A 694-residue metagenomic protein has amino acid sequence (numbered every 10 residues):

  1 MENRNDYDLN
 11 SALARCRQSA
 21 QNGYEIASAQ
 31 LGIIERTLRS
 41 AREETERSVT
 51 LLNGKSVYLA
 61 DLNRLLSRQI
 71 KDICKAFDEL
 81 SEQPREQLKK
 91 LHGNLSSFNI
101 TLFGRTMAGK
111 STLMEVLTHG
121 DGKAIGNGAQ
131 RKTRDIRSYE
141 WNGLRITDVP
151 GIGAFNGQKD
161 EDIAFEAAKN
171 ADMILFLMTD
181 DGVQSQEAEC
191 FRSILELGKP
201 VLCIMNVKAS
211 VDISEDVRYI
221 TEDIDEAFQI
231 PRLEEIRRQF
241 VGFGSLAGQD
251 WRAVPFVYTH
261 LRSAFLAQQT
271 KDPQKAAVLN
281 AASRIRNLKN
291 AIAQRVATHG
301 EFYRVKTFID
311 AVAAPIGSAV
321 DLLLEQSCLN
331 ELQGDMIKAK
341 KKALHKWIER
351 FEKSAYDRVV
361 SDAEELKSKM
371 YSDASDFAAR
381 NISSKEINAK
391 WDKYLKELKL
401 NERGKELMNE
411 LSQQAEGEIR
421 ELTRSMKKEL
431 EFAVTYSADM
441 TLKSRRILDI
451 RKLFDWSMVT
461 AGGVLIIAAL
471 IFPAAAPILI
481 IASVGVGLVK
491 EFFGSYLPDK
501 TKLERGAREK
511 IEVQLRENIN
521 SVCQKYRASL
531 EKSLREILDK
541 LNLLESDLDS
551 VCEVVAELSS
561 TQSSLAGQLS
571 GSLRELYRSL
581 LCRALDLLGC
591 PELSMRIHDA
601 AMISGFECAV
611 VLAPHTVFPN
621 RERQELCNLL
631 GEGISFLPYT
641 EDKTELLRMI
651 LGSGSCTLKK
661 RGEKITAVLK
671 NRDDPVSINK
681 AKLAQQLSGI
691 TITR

Functional and structural regions predicted by a protein language model:
E2-L144: Conserved G1/Walker A P-loop phosphate-binding module
R85-T298, P473-A482, V486, K490-K502 (+6 more regions): Globular "head" domains of long coiled-coil molecular machines
L175-T179, I204-V207, V610-A613, L637-P638 (+1 more regions): Conserved beta-strand segments of the P-loop GTPase G domain that flank and frequently precede/overlap
A267-S283, R295-N330: C-terminal helical "lid" subdomain and adjoining coupling/linker elements of P-loop NTPases
E331-S550, L581: A non-catalytic, extended alpha-helical scaffold characteristic of dynamin-superfamily P-loop GTPases
K540-G605: C-terminal assembly and membrane-engagement modules of membrane-active proteins
C590-P614, G654-E663: Short edge beta-strands and adjacent turn/loop segments
V617-L646, I678-T693: Repeat-associated, polar segments at repeat-unit boundaries in modular proteins
